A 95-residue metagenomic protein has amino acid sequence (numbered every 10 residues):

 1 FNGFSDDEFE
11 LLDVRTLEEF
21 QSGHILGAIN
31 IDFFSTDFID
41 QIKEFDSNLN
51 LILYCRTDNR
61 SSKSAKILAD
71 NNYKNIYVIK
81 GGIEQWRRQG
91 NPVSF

Functional and structural regions predicted by a protein language model:
F1-F9, L17-N50, R56-F95: Rhodanese-like catalytic fold shared by cysteine-dependent sulfurtransferases and DSP/PTP-type phosphatases
